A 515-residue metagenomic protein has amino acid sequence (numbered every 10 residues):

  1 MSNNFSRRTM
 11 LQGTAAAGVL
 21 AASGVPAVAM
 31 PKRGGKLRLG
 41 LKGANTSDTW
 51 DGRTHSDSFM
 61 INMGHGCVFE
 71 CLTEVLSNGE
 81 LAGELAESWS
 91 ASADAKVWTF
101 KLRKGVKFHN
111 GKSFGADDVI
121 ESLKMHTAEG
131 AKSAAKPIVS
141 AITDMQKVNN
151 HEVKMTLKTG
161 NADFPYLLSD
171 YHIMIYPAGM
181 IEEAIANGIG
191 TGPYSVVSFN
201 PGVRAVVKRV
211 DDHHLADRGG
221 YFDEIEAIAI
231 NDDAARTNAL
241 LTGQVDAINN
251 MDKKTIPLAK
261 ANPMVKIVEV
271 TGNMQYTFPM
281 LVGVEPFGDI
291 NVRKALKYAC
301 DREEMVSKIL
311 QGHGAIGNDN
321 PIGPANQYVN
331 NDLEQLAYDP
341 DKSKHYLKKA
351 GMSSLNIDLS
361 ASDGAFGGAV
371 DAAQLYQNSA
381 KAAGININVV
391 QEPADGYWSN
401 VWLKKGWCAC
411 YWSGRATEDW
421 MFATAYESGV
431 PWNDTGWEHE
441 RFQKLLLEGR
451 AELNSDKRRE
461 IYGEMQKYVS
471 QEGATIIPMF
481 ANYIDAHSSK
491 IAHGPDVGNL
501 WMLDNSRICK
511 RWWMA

Functional and structural regions predicted by a protein language model:
A16, L41, M63, N200 (+6 more regions): Detector for C-terminal structural segments
G40-A93, K124, I189-G190: N-terminal lobe/hinge region of extracytoplasmic solute-binding protein
A44-N62, L85-A86, K112, A134 (+4 more regions): A structural "hinge/loop" feature
L76-E80, L168-G220, E224-E226, D232-A234 (+3 more regions): Gly/Pro-rich hinge or "lid" segments in bacterial periplasmic/extracellular proteins
E87-K132, V148, K154, A239 (+1 more regions): Aromatic- and charge-enriched surface segment that lines or borders ligand/interaction sites
K101, A135-A178: Surface-exposed binding/hinge segments that line and control ligand-binding clefts or catalytic entry sites
E182, D212-L258, Q377-N378, N386: Ligand-site clamp/hinge motif
P193, I316-K349, F366-A369: Structural transition elements
